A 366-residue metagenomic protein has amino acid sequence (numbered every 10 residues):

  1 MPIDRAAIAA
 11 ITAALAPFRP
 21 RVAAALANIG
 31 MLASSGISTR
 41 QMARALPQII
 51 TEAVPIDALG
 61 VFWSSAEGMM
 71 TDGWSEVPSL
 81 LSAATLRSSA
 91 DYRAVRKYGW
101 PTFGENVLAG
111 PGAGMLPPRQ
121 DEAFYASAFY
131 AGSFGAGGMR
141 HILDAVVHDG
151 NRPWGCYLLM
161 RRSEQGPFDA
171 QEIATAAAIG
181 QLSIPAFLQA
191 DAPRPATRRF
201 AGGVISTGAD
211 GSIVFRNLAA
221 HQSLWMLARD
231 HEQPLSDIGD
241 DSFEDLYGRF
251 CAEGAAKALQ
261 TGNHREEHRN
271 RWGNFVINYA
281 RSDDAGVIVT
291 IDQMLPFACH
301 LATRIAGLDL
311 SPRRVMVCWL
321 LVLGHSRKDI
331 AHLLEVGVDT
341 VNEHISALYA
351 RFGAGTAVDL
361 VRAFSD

Functional and structural regions predicted by a protein language model:
P2-Q171, T175, Q181, P185 (+1 more regions): Regulatory input/activation interfaces that engage signals or partners
G60, G202-I205, K328: Sensory-domain cores of signal-transduction modules, predominantly PAS/LOV
Q171, F187-A201: Short alpha-helical interdomain "coupling" segment at the junction between an upstream regulatory sensor module
F200-E266: PAS-family sensory domains
D245-P296: PAS-family sensory/regulatory modules and their coupling/dimerization elements
A302-L310: Short amphipathic alpha-helical boundary/capping segments
R313-V317: The N-cap/first-turn positions of alpha helices within or immediately adjacent to helix-turn-helix DNA-binding domains
G324-D359: Recognition helix of helix-turn-helix DNA-binding domains
